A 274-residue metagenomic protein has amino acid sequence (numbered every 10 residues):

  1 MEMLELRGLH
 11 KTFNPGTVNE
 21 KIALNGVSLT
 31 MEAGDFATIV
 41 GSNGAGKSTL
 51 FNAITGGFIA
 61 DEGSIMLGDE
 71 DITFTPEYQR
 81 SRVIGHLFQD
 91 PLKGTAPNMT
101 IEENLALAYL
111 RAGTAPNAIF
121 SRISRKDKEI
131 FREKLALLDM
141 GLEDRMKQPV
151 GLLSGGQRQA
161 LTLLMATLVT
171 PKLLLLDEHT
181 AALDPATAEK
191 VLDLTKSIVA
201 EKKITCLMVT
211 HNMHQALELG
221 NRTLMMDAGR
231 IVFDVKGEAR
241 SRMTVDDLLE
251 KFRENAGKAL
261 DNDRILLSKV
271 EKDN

Functional and structural regions predicted by a protein language model:
E2-M3, T12-G26, P76: A short, flexible loop at the N-terminus of ABC-type nucleotide-binding domains that lies
T17, D71-G85, K93, P97 (+2 more regions): ABC ATPase NBD coupling module
V40-S42: The feature captures the beta-strand-to-loop junction immediately N-terminal to the Walker
T55: Helix-to-loop junction immediately C-terminal to a conserved catalytic motif
G63-D71, F233-V235: Conserved ABC transporter NBD signature motif
A166-T167: ABC ATPase C-loop
T210-H211: H-loop/switch region of ABC-family ATPase nucleotide-binding domains
S241-N274: ABC ATPase nucleotide-binding domains
